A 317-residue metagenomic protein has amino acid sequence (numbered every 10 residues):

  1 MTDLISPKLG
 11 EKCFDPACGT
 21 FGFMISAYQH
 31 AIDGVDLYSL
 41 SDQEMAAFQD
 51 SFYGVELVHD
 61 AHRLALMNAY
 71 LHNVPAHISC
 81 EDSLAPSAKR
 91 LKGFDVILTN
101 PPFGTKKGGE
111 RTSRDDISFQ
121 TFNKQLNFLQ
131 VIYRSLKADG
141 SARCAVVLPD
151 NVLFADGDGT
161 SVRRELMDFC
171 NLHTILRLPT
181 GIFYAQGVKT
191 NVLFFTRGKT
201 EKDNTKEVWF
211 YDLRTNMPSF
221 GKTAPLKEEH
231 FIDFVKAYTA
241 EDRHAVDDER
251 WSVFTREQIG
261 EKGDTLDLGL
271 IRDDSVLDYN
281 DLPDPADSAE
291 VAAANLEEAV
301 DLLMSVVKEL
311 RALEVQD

Functional and structural regions predicted by a protein language model:
T2-T99, G104-K106, D115, F122 (+4 more regions): Conserved S-adenosyl-L-methionine
A88-D317: A conserved structural/catalytic subdomain of Rossmann-like adenosyl-cofactor enzymes
